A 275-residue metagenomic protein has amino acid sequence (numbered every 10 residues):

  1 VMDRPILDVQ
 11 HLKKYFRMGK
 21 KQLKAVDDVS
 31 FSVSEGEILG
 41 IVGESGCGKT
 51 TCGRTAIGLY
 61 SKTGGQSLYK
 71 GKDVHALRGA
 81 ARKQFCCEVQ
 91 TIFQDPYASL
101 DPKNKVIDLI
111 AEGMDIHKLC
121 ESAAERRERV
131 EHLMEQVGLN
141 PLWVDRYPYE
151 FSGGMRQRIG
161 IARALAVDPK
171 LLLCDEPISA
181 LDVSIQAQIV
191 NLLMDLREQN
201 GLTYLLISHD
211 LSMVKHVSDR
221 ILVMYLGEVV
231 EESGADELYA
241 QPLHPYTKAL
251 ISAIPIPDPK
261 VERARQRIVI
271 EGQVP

Functional and structural regions predicted by a protein language model:
R4-P5, Q22, A235-P275: Charged, flexible cofactor/metal-binding loops and thiol motifs
V42-G43: The feature captures the beta-strand-to-loop junction immediately N-terminal to the Walker
I57: Helix-to-loop junction immediately C-terminal to a conserved catalytic motif
G65-D73: Conserved ABC transporter NBD signature motif
A124-L142, I251-S252: Conserved ABC ATPase "signature" region
A166-K170: A short, proline-enriched helix->beta-strand linker immediately N-terminal to the Walker B motif in ABC-type P-loop
